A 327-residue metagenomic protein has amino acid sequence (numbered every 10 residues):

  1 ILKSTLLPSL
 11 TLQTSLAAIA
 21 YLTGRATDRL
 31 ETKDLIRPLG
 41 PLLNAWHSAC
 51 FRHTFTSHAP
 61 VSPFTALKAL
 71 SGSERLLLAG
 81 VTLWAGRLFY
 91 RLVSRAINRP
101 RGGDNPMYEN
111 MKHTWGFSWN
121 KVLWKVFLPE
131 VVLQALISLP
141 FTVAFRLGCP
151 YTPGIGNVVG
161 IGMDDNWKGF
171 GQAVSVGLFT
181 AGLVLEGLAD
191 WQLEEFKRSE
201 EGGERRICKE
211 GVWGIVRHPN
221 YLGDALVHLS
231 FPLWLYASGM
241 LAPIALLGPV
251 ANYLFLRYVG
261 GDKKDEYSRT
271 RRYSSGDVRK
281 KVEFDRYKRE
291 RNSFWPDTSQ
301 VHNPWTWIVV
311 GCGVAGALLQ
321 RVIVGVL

Functional and structural regions predicted by a protein language model:
I1-A17, L22, G40-L88, I137-Q192 (+1 more regions): Hydrophobic transmembrane alpha-helices
A26-L30, R91-R99, G261-K264: Helix-to-loop transition at the C-terminal end of transmembrane segments
R29-A45, P60-L70, A96, R101-V126 (+1 more regions): Juxtamembrane helix-capping/reentrant segments at transmembrane boundaries
V126-F141: Active-site pocket-lining segments that scaffold enzyme catalytic pockets across diverse folds
